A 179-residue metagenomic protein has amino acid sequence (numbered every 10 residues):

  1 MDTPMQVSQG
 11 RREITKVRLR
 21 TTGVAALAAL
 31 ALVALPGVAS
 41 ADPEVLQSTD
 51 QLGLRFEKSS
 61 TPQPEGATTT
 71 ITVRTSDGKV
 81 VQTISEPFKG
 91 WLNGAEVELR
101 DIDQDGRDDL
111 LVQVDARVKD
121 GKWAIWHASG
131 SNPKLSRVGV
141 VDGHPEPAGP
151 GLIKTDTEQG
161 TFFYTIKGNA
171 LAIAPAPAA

Functional and structural regions predicted by a protein language model:
D2-Q63, G143-A179: Acidic, small-residue rich beta-repeat scaffolds with periodic aromatic anchors
D42, T83, P87-E96, H144-G149: Repeat-based blade/solenoid architectures
G66-T70, V118-I125, G160-T165: Structural motif
S76-D77, S129-S131, K167-N169: Short loop/turn segments that connect beta-strands within beta-propeller blades
Q82-S85, L135-D142, I173-A179: Beta-propeller fold detector
V97-D105: Acidic, divalent-cation-chelating loop motifs in proteins
L110-V114: Hydrophobic beta-strand segments that make up the repeating blades of beta-propeller and related beta-repeat
K119, W123-P147: Extracellular C-terminal loop/segment signatures of secreted glycoproteins
